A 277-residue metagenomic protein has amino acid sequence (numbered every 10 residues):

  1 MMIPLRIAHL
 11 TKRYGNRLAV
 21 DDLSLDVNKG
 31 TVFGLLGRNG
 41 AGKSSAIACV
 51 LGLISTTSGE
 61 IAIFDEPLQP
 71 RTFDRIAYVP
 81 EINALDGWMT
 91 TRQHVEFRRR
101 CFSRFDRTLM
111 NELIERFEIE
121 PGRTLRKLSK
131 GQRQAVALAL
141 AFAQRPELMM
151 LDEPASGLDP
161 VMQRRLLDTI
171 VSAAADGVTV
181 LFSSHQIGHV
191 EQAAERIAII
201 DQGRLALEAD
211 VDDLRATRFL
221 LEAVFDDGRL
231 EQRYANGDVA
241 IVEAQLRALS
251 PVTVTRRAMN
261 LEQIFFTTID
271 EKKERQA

Functional and structural regions predicted by a protein language model:
R38-G42: Walker A (P-loop) phosphate-binding loop of ABC-type ATPase nucleotide-binding domains
L51, G59-T72: Conserved ABC transporter NBD signature motif
I82-V136: ABC-family P-loop ATPase nucleotide-binding domains
M149-E153: Catalytic Walker B motif of ABC-type/P-loop ATPase nucleotide-binding domains
R164-V242: ABC transporter nucleotide-binding domain
A216-A277: Short, charged/small-residue-rich alpha-helical element at the C-terminal edge of ABC transporter nucleotide-binding
